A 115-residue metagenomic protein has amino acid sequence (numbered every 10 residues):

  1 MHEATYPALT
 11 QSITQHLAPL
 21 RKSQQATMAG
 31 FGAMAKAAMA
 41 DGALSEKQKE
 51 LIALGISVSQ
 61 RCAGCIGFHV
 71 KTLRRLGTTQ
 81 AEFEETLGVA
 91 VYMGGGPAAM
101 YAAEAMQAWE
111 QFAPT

Functional and structural regions predicted by a protein language model:
M1-Q48, M100-T115: Acidic, glycine/proline-rich low-complexity segments that act as flexible tails and inter-domain linkers
P7, H69-V70, M93, A102: Compositionally biased, intrinsically disordered low-complexity regions enriched in proline and serine
M28, F68-F83, M106: Iron-sulfur (Fe-S) cluster-binding segments and ferredoxin-like electron-carrier domains, especially [2Fe-2S]
A35-K36, A53, V70-R74, L87-G88: Amphipathic alpha-helical segments within well-ordered protein domains
A43-Q60, A81-A90: Immediate flanking context of iron-sulfur cluster ligation sites
C62-C65: Short cysteine clusters
E84-W109: C-terminal structural segments of small proteins and small subunits
